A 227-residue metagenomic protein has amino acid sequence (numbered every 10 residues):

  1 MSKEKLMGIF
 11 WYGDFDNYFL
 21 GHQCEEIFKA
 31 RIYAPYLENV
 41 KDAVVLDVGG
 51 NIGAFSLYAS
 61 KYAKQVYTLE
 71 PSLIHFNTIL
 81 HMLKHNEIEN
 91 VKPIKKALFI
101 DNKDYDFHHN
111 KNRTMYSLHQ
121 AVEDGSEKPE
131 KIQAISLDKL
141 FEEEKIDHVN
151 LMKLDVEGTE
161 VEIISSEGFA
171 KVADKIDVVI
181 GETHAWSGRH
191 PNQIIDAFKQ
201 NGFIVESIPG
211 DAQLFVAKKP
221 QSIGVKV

Functional and structural regions predicted by a protein language model:
M1-L69, L73-H81, N86, G125-S126 (+3 more regions): S-adenosyl-L-methionine
W11-P35, E89, I94, F99-K139 (+1 more regions): Glycine-rich adenosyl-binding loop in Rossmann-like folds that engage adenosine-containing cofactors
G13, L69, I94, K153-L154: Active-site-adjacent beta-strand anchor residues
V44-A54, P129-S187: Active-site segment flanking the S-adenosylmethionine/decSAM binding pocket in AdoMet-dependent transferases
Y58, T78, K95, D155 (+1 more regions): Phosphate- and divalent-cation-binding pockets in alpha/beta enzyme and binding domains that engage nucleotide-derived
K64-Q65, N90, H148, V178: Residues at the starts of beta-strands that form the adenosine-phosphate
F76, D101, E160-E162: Short, well-ordered alpha-helical microsegments
K84-E87, H108-R113, K171, A197-K199: Short, hinge-like loop/turn segments at secondary-structure boundaries
